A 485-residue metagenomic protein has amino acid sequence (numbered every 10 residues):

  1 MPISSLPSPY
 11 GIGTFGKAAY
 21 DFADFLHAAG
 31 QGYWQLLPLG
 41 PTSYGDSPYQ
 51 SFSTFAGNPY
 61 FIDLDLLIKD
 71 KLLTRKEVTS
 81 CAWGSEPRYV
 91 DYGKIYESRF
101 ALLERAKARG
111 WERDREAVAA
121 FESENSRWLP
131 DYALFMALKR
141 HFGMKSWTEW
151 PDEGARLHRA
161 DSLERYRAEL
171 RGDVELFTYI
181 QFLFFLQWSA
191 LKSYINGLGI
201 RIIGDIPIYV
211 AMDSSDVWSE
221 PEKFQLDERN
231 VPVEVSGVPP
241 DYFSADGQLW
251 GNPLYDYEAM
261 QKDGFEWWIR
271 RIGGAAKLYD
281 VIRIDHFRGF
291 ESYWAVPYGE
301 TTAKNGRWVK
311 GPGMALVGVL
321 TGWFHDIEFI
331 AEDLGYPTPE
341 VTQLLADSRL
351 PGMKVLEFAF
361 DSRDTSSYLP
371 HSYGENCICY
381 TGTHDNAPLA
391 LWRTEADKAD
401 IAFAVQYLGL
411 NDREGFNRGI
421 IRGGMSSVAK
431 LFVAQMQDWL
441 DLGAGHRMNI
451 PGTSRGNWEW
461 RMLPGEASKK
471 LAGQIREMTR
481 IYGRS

Functional and structural regions predicted by a protein language model:
M1-A28, I180: Asp/Glu-centered strand-loop micro-motifs enriched in Gly/Pro and often flanked by an aromatic residue
P2, S8-G11, D46-Q181, F185 (+3 more regions): Alpha-amylase-like alpha-glycosidases and glucanotransferases acting on alpha-linked glucans and related
K17-T42, K277-Y279: Catalytic domains of carbohydrate-active enzymes, especially glycoside hydrolases
H27, W188-N196, T321, L345-A346: Surface-exposed amphipathic alpha-helices with a cationic face
L37, R201-I203, P207, V281 (+1 more regions): Outer-envelope exported proteins of Gram-negative bacteria
F177-V210: Conserved, well-ordered alpha-helix/loop/beta-strand core segments that scaffold catalytic motifs
K470-S485: C-terminal accessory segments of extracellular proteins
